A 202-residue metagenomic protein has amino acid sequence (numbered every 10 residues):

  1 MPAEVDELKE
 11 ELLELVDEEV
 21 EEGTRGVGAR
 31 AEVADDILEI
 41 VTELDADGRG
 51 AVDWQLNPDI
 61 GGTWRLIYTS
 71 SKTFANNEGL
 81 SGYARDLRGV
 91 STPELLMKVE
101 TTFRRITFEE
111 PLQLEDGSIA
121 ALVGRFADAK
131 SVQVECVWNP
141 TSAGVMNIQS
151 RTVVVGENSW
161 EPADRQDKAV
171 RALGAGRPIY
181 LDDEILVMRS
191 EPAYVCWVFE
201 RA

Functional and structural regions predicted by a protein language model:
P2-A202: Soluble ligand-binding/transfer domains with enclosed cavities or grooves
